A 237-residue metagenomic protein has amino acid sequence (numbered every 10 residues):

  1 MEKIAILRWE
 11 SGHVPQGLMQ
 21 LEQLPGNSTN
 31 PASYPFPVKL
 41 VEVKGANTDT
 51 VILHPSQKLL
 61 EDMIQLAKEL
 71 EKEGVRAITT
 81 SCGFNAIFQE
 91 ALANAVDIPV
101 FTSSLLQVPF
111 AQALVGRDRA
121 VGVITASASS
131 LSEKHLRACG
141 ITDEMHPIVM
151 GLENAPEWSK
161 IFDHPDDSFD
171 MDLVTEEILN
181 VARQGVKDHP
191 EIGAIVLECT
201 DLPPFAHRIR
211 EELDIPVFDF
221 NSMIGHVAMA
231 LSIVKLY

Functional and structural regions predicted by a protein language model:
M1-K58, S127-F169: N-terminal glycine-rich anion-binding loop in soluble enzyme alpha/beta folds
E10-H13, A77-F88, S104-Q107, A126-S130 (+2 more regions): Gly/Ser/Thr-rich loops at beta-strand to alpha-helix junctions that form or flank small-molecule/cofactor-binding
I52-E69, L173-A182: Glycine-rich, highly charged phosphate/nucleotide-binding loops
Q57-L66, F84-A91, A95: N-terminal active-site wall of soluble small-molecule enzyme domains
E71-G74, Q112, V186-D188: Non-catalytic positions within long, well-ordered alpha-helices that form the structural scaffold/packing of enzyme
A91-V115, R210-A228: Short, acidic/small-residue loops that bind anionic groups at enzyme active sites
L173-H207: Charge-patterned, long linear interaction tracts outside catalytic cores
E198, L202, F218-Y237: C-terminal functional extensions of proteins
